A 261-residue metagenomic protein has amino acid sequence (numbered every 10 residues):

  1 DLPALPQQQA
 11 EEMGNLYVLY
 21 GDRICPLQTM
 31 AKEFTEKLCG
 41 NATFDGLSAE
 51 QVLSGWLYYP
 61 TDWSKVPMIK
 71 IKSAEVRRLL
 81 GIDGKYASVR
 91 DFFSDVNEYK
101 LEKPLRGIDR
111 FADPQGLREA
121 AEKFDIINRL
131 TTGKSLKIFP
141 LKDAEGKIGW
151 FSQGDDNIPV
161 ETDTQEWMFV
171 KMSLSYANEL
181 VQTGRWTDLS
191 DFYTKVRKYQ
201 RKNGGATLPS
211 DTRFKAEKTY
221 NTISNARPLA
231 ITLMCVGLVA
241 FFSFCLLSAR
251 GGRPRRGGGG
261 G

Functional and structural regions predicted by a protein language model:
D1-T219: Soluble extramembrane regions of membrane proteins in the secretory/endomembrane system
D211-G261: Core alpha-helical transmembrane segments of integral membrane proteins
